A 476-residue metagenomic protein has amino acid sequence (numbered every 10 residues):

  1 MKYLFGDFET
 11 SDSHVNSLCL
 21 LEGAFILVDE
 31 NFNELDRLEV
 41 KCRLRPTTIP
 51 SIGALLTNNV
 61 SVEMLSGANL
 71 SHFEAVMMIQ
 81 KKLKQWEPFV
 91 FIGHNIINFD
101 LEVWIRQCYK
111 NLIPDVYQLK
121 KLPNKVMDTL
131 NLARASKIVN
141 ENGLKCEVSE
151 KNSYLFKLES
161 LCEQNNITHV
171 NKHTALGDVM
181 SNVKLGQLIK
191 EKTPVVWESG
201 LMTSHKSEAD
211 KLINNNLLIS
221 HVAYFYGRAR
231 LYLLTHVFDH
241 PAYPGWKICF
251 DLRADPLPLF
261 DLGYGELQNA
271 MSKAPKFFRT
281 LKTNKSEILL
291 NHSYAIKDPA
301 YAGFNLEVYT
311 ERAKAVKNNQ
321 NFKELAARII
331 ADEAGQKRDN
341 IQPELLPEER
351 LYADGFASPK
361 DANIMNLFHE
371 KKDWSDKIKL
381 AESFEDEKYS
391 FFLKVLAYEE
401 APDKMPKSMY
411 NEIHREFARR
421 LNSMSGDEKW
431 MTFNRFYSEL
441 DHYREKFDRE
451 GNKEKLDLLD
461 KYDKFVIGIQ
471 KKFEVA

Functional and structural regions predicted by a protein language model:
M1-Y109, I113, L155, N165 (+1 more regions): Conserved non-catalytic scaffold segment of RNase H-like nuclease domains
T10-D12, I97-N98, N131, S181 (+1 more regions): Short, glycine/acidic-enriched loop or turn micro-motifs at the edges of active sites
L44-N58, V62-S66, N124-V179: Active-site-proximal helix-loop-helix substrate-binding element of RNase H-like nuclease domains
P88, K192-M202, V222-F225, P258-L259 (+1 more regions): Intrinsically disordered or highly flexible coil/loop and linker segments, enriched in small and charged/polar residues
V90-N95, V103, E141-E208: Acidic, Mg2+-coordinating catalytic module of metal-dependent nucleases/exonucleases that use a two-metal-ion mechanism
F99-E102, A133-S136, S207: Short, well-ordered, mixed-charge alpha-helical segments that flank or form enzyme active sites
L112-P123: Short mixed-charge
M202-L281: Acidic catalytic cores of enzymes that act on phosphate-bearing nucleotides/polynucleotides
